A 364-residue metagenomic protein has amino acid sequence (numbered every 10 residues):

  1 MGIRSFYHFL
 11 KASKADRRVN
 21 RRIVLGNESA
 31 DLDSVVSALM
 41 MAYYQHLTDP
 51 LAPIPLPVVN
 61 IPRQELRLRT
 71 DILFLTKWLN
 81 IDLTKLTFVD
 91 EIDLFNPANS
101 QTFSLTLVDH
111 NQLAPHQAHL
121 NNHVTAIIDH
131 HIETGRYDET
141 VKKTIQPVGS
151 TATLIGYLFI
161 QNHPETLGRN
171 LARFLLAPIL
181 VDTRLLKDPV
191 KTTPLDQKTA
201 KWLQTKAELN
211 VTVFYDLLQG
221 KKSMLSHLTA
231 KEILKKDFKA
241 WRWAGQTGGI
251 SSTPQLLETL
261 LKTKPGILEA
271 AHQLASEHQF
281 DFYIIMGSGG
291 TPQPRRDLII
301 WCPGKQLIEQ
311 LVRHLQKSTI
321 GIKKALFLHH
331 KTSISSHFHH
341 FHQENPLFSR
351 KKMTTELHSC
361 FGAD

Functional and structural regions predicted by a protein language model:
M1-D364: Replace "Mg2+/Mn2+-dependent" with "divalent metal-dependent
